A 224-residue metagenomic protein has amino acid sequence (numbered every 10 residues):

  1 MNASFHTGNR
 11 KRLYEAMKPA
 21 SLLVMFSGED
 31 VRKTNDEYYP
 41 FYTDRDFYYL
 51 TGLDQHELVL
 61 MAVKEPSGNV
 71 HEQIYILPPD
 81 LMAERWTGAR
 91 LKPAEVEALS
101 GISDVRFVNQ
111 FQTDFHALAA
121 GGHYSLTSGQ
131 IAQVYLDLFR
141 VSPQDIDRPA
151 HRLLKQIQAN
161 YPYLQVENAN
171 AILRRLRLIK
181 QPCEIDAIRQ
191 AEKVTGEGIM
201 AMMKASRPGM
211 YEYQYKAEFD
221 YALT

Functional and structural regions predicted by a protein language model:
M1-E197: A composition/biophysics-driven feature that prefers long, compositionally simple stretches
R177-T224: Active-site pocket-lining segments that scaffold enzyme catalytic pockets across diverse folds
